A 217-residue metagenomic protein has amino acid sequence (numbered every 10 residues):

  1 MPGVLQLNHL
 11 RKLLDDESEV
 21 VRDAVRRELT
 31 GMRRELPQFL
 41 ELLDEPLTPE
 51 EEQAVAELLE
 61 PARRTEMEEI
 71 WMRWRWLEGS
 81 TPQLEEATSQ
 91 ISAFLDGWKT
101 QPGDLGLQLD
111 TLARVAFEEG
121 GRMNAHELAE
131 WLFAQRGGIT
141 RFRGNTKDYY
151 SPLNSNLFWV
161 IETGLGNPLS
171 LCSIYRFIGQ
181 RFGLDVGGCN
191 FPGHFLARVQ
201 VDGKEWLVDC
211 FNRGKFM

Functional and structural regions predicted by a protein language model:
M1-M217: A structural boundary/capping signal
